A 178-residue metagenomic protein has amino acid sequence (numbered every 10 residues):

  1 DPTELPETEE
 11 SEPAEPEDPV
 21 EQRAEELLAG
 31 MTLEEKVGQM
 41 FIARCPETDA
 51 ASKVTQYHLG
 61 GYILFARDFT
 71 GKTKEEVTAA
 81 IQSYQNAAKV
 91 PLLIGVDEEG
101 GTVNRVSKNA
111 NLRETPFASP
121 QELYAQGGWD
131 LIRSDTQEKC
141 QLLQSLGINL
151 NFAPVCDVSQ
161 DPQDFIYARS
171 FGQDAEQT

Functional and structural regions predicted by a protein language model:
D1-E26, G30: N-terminal, intrinsically disordered, polar/charged segments of Gram-positive cell-envelope systems that serve as
P19, C45-D49, D135: Short secondary-structure boundary/capping elements
A24-L28, C45-A51: Alpha-helical scaffolding within the catalytic cores of extracellular/periplasmic polymer-degrading hydrolases
L33-E34, F41: Short beta-strand/loop segments at the ligand-binding rim of alpha/beta enzyme cores
M40-C45, I94: Short, hydrophobic beta-strand segments that form beta-sheet elements in well-ordered domains
A43-E47, A66-R67: Structural motif
S52-T178: Enzymes and membrane/adaptor proteins characterized by extended Gly/Ser/Thr/Asp/Glu-rich, aromatic-dotted
